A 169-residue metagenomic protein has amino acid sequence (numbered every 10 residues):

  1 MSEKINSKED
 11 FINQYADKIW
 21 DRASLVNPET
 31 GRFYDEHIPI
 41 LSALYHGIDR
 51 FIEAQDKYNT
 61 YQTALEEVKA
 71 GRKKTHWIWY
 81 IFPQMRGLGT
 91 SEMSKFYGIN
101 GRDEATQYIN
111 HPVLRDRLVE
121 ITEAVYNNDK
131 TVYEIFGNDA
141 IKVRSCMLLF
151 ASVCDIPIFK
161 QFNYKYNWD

Functional and structural regions predicted by a protein language model:
I5-I19, H37-N59: Extreme N-terminal tail/first-helix region
W20-D35: Acidic, low-complexity, intrinsically disordered interaction modules
L41, V153-D169: Charged phosphate-binding loop/patch that engages nucleotide di/tri-phosphates or the phosphate backbone of nucleic
Q55-K69: A long, hydrophobic alpha-helical segment
E67-R102: Hydrophobic/aromatic-rich, well-ordered segments within soluble, folded domains that form packed cores
K69, R86, Y126, A151-D155: Hydrophobic/aromatic-lined pockets within catalytic cores
Y80-P83, K142-V153: Short, hydrophobic/amphipathic alpha-helical patches that form generic packing surfaces within helical domains
Q107-L148: Mid-chain, well-packed structural core segment of small domains
